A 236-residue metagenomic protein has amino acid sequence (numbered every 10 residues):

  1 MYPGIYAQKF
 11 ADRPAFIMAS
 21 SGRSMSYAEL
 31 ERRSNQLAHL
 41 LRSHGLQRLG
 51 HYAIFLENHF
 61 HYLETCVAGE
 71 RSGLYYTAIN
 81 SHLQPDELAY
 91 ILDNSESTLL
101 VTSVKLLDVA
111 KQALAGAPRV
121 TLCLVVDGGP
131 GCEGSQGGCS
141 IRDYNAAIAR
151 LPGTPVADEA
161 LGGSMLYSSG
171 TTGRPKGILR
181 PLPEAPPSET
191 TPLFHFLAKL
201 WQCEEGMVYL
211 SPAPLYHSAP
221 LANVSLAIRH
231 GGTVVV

Functional and structural regions predicted by a protein language model:
Y2-S26, V126-D127, C132-Q136: AMP-dependent adenylate-forming
D12-H59, L63-V67, Q84-A89: Conserved AMP-binding/adenylate-forming core of the ANL superfamily
S24-A28, G163-T191: Conserved AMP-binding A3 loop
E31-Q36, A149-R150, I178-E204: Conserved structural elements of the adenylate-forming
S43-H44, V67, R71-R150, A157: Structural core segment of the AMP-binding/adenylate-forming
Y52, G69, L100, S168-T171 (+2 more regions): Conserved S/T- and glycine-rich ATP-binding loop of Class I adenylate-forming
L56-V67, H82-P85, A213-R229: Conserved coil-to-alpha-helix start sites within the AMP-binding
P186-V208, P212, Y216-V236: Conserved AMP-binding/adenylation subdomain of ANL enzymes
